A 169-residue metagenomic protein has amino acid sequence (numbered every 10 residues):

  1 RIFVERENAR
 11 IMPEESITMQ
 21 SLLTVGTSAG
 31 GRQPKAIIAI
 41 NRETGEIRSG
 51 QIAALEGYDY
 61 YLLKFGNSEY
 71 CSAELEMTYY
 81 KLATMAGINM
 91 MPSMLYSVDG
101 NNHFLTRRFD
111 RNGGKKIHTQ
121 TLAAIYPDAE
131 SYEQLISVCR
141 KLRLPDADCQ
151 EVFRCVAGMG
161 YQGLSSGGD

Functional and structural regions predicted by a protein language model:
R1-D169: Phosphate/dinucleotide-binding and metal-coordinating scaffold of catalytic cores in nucleotide-dependent enzymes
